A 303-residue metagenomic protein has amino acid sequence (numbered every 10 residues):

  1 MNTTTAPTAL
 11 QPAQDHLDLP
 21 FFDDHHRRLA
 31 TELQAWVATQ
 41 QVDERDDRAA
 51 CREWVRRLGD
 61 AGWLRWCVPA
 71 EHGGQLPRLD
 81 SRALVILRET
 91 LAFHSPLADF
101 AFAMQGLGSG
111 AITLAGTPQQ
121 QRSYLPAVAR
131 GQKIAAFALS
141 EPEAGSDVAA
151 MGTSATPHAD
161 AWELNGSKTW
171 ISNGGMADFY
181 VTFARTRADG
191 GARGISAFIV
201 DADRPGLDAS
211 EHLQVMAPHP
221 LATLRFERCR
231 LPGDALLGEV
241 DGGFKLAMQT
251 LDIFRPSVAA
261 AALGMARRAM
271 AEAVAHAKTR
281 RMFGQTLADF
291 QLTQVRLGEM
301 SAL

Functional and structural regions predicted by a protein language model:
M1-R28: Intrinsic disorder at enzyme termini
D60-Q132, N173-F179: Internal helix-loop-helix
G62, L87-A92, A184, V200-P205 (+1 more regions): Short Ser/Thr-interspersed hydrophobic loop/turn segments at strand-loop and sheet-helix junctions that line or gate
A144-D147, W162: Hydrophobic, small-residue-rich alpha-helical packing segments that form membrane-like cores
T153-T156: A structural signal for short hydrophobic beta-strand segments in well-ordered beta-sheet cores
N165-D208: A short core secondary-structure module
L207-L303: Glycine-rich beta->alpha junctions and the first turn(s) of the following alpha-helix
